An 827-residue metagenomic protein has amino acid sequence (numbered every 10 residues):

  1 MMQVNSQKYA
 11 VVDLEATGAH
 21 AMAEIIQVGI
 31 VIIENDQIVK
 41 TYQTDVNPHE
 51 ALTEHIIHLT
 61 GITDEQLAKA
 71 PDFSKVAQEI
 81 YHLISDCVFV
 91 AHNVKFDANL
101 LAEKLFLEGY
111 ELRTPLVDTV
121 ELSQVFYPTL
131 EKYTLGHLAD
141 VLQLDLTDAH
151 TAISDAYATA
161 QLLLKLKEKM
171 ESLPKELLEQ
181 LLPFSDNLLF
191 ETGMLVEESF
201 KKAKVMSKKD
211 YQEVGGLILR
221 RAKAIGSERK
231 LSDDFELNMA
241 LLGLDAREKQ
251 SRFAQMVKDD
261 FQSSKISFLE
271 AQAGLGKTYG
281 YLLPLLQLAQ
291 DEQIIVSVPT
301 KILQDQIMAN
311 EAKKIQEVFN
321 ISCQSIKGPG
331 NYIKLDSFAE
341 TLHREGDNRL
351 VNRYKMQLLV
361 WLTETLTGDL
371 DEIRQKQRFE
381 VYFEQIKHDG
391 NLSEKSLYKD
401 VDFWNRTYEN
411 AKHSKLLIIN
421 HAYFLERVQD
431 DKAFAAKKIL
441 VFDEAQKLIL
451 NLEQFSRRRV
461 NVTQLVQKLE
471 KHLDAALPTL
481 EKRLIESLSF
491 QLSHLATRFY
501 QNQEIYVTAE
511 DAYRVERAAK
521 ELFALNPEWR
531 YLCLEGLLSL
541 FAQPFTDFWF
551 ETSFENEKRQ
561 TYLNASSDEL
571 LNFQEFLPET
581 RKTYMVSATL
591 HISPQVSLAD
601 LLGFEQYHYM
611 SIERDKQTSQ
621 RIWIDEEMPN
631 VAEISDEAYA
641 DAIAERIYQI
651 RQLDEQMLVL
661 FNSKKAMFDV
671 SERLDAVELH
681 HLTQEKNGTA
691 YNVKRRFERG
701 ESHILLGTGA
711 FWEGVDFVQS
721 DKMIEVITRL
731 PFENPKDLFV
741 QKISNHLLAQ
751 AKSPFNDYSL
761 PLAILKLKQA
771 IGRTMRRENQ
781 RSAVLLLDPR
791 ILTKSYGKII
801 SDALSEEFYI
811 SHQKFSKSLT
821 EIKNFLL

Functional and structural regions predicted by a protein language model:
M1-V4, K165-F235: Acidic two-metal-ion nuclease catalytic site recognized across multiple nuclease folds, prominently DnaQ/RNase D-T
M2-T114, P128, K132-L146, H150: Conserved non-catalytic scaffold segment of RNase H-like nuclease domains
V88-K95, N99-K104, T134-V196, V784-L786: Acidic, Mg2+-coordinating catalytic module of metal-dependent nucleases/exonucleases that use a two-metal-ion mechanism
D234, E292, K301-S414: A substrate-engagement module of RecA-like helicase motors
Q262-L283: Walker A/P-loop
G390-L416, H421-N526, L590-L602, K736: Signature of the SF2 helicase/ATPase Hel1-core->accessory helical subdomain module
N391-K412, D431, L522-I634, T708: A contiguous, basic/glycine-rich beta-loop/short-helix subdomain that forms a polymer-engagement track
E627-S635, T689-D788: Conserved RecA-like P-loop NTPase helicase motor core
